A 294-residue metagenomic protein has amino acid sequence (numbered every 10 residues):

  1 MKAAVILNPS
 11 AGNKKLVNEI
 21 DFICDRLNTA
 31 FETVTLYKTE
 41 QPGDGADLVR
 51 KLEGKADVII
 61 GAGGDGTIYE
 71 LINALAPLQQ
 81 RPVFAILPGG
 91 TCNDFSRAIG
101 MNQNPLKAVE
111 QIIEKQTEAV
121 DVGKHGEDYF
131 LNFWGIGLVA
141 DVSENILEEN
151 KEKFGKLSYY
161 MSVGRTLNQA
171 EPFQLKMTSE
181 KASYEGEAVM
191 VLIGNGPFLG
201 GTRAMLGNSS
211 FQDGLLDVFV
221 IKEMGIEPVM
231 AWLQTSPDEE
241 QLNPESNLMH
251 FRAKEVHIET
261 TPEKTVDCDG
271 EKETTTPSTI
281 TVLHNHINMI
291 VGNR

Functional and structural regions predicted by a protein language model:
M1-I59, A182-S183: ATP/NTP phosphate-donor binding region
P9, A62-G64, G89, N195: Glycine-rich beta-strand-to-loop/alpha-helix junction loops that act as flexible
T39, P77-V189: Catalytic core of DAGKc-family lipid kinases
T67-Q80: Short Gly/Thr/Asp-enriched flexible loops that form oxyanion-binding sites at enzyme active sites
G135, L192-M205, K272: Glycine-rich phosphate/pyrophosphate-binding beta-alpha loops
N150-S158, G207-P228: Gly/Ser/Thr-rich active-site loops/lids in small-molecule metabolic enzymes that frequently grip phosphoryl groups
S179, E185, S210, V220-R294: ATP/nucleoside-binding phosphotransfer catalytic cores, i.e., glycine-rich phosphate-binding loops
